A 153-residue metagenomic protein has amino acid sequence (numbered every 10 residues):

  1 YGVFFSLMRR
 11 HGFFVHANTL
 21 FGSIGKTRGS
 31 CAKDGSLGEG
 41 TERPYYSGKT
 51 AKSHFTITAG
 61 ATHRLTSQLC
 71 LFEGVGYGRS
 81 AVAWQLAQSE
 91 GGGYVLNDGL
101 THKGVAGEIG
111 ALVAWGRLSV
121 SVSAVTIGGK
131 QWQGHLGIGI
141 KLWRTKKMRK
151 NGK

Functional and structural regions predicted by a protein language model:
F5-K153: Outer-membrane beta-barrel transmembrane domain signature
